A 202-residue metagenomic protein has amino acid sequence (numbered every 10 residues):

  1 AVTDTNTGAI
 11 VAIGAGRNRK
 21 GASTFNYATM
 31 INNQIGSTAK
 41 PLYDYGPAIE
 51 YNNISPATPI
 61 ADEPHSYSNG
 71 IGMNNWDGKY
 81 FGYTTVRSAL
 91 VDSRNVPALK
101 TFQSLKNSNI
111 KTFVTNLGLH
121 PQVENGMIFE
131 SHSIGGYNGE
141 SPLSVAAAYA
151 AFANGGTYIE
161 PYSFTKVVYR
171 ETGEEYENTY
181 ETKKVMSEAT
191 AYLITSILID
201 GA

Functional and structural regions predicted by a protein language model:
A1-D4, A9-G14, K20-I31, S141-A147 (+1 more regions): A penicillin-recognizing enzyme superfamily signal
A1-T3, I10-G14, T58-A61, S88 (+5 more regions): Structural recognition of the beta-strand scaffold that forms the well-ordered cores of secreted hydrolase catalytic
T5, K20-G21, I49-T58, H120-V123 (+1 more regions): Secondary-structure transition/capping motifs at alpha-helix termini and the adjoining loop/turn into the next element
G8, Q34-I60, A89, A148-F152 (+1 more regions): Active-site SXXK
M30, V96-A98, F129-S131: Short, solvent-exposed beta-strand edge segments and adjacent coil->beta transition regions
M30-K40, I134-G139: Gly/Ser-rich catalytic serine loop of serine hydrolases
I54-I110, Y158, E171-D200: Conserved catalytic neighborhood of penicillin-recognizing serine enzymes
I71-N74, K106-A147: Mid-domain, small-residue-enriched loop/turn segments at the edges of structured enzyme/sensor domains
